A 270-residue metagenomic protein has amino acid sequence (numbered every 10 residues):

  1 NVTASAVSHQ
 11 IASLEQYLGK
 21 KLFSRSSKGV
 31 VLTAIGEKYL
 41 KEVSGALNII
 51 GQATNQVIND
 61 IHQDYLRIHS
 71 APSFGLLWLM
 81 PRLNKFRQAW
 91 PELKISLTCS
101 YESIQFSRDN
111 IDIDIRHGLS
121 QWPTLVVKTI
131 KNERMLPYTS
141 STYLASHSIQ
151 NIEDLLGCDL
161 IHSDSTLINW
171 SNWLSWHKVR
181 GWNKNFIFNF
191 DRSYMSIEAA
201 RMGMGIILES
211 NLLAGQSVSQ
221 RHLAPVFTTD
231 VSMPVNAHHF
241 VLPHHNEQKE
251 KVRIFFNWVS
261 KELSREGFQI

Functional and structural regions predicted by a protein language model:
V2-A6, Q10: Helix-turn-helix DNA-binding motif, specifically the short coil turn and the N-cap/start of the second
L14-E15, L223: Conserved amphipathic alpha-helical core elements
E15-L32: A short LG(V/I)-centered, amphipathic sequence patch enriched for acidic residue(s) preceding the LG motif
S27-V30, E37, N48-H69: Short helix-loop hinge/linker segments at domain boundaries
Q63-P123: Central regulatory/effector-binding core of bacterial HTH transcription factors
E92, N211, G215-Q220, T229-I270: C-terminal effector-binding regulatory domain of bacterial HTH transcription factors
S96-N189: Acidic, Gly/Pro-rich loop/turn segments at junctions of secondary structure
W182-V226, D230-M233, S264: Hydrophobic hinge/microswitch elements
